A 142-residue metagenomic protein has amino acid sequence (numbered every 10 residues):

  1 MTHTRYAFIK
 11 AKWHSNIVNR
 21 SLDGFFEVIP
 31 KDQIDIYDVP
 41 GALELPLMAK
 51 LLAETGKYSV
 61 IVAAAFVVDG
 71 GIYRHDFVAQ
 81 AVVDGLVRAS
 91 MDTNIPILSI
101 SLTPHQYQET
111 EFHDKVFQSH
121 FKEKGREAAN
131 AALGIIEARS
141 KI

Functional and structural regions predicted by a protein language model:
H3-D38: Glycine-rich phosphate/diphosphate-binding loop of Rossmann-like nucleotide-binding domains
K12-W13, A65-V67, L102-Q106: Short, ordered loop/turn segments at secondary-structure junctions
S15-N19, D23, V39-A42, D76 (+2 more regions): Electropositive phosphate-/nucleotide-binding environments in soluble metabolic enzymes
N19-S21, P46-K50, I72-D76, E109-H113: Short, well-ordered secondary-structure micro-motifs
V28-G56: Active-site rim loops that border cofactor/substrate pockets in soluble metabolic enzymes
Y37, V62, L98-I100: Hydrophobic/aromatic beta-strand patches that form the interior of the parallel beta-sheet core in alpha/beta enzyme
M48-L86, S90: Glycine-rich phosphate-binding loop
V82-I142: C-terminal binding/interaction regions
